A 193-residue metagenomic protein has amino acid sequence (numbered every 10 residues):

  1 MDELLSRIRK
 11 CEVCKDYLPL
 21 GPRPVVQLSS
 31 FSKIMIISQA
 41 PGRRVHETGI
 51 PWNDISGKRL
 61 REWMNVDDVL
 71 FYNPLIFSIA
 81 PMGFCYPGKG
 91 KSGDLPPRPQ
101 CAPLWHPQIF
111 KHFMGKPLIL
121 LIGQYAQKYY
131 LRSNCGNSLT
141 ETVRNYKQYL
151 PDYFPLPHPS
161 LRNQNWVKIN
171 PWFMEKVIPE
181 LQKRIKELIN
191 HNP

Functional and structural regions predicted by a protein language model:
M1-E187: A polyanion-binding, active-site-adjacent surface
N190-P193: Short, basic, low-complexity termini and linkers enriched in Ser/Thr/Gly/Pro that act as targeting/leader peptides
